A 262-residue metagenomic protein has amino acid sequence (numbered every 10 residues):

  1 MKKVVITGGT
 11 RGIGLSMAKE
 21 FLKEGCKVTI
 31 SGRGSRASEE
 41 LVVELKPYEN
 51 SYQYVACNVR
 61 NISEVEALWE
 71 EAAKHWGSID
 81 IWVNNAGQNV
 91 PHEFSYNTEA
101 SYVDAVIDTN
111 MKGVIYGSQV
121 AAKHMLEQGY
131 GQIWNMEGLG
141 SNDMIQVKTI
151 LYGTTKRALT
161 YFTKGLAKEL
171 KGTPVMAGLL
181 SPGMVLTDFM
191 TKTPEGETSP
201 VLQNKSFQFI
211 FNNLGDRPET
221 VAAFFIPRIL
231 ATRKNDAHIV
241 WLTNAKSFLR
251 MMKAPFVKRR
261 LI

Functional and structural regions predicted by a protein language model:
T10-R11, G34: Conserved glycine-rich cofactor-binding loop
E24-L41: Conserved glycine-rich Rossmann-like NAD(P)H-binding loop of the short-chain dehydrogenase/reductase
A56-A67, A100: The beta1-alpha1 cofactor-binding region of Rossmann-like NAD(H)/NADP(H)-dependent oxidoreductases
E93-S95, E99-I107: Substrate-binding pocket helix/loop in short-chain dehydrogenase/reductase
S118-Q119, K164: A short, exposed helix-loop element centered on a Lys and neighboring polar residues
Q132-A158, T163-K164, K168-K171, M184: Catalytic loop of short-chain dehydrogenase/reductase
L179, T198-M251: C-terminal helical subdomain
